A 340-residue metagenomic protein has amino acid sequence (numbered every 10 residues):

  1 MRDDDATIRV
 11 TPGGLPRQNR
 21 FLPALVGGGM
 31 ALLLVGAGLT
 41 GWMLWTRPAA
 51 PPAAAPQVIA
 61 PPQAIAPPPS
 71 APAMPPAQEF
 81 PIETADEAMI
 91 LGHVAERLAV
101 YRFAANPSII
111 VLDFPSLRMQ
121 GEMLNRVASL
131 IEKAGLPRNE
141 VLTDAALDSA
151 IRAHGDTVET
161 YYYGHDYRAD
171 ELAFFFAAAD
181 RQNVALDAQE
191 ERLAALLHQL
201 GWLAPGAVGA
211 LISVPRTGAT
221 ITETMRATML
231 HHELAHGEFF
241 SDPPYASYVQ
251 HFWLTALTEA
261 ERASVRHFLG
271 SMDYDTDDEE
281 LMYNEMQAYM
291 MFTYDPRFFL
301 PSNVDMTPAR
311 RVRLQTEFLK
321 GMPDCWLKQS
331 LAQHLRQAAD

Functional and structural regions predicted by a protein language model:
D5-N19: Juxtamembrane low-complexity tails/linkers enriched in Ser/Thr-Pro and polybasic
N19-G28: Membrane interfacial helix-start segments of signal peptides and signal-anchor transmembrane helices
G27-T40: Hydrophobic membrane-insertion alpha-helices, especially the h-region of bacterial N-terminal signal peptides
A37-P52: Hydrophobic single-pass membrane-insertion segments
A49-P51, Y248, N303-P308: Short, glycine/acidic-rich hinge or "gate" loops at secondary-structure transitions that mediate conformational
A50-P72: Juxtamembrane proline-rich low-complexity "stalk" or linker regions positioned immediately after a signal peptide
P75-T255, A260: Acidic/His-rich structured neighborhood in mature extracellular/periplasmic domains
L200-W202, A207, T255-D340: Metalloprotease/metallohydrolase-associated module, dominated by Zn2+-dependent proteases
